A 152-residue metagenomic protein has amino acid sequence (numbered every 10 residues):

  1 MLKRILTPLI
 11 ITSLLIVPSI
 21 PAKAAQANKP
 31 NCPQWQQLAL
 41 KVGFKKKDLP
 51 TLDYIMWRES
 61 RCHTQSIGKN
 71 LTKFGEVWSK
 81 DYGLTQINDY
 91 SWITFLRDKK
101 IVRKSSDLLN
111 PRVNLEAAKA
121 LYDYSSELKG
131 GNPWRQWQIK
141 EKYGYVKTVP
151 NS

Functional and structural regions predicted by a protein language model:
M1-L2: N-terminal secretory signal peptides that target proteins for export/translocation
I5, L9, S13-C62: Export/targeting segments at the very N-terminus of extracytoplasmic proteins
A24-Q26, L38-V42, N70-F74, I101-P111: Second-shell loop/turn segments in exported
T51-L52, K80-S152: Catalytic and binding regions of secreted/periplasmic enzymes and modules that target cell-wall glycans
Q65-K69: Short, solvent-exposed loop/turn and secondary-structure capping segments
